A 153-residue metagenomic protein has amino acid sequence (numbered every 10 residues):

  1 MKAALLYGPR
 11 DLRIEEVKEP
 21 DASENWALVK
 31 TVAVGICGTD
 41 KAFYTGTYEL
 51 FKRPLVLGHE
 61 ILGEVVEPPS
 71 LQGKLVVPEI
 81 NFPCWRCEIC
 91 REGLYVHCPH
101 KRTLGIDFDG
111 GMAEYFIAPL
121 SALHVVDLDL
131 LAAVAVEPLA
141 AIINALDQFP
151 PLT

Functional and structural regions predicted by a protein language model:
M1-K2: Extreme N-terminal starter segment of soluble prokaryotic enzymes
G8, V32-A33, Y44, P119: A secondary-structure boundary/capping signal
R10-I14, G38-T39: Short N-terminal binding/cap micro-motifs at the start of the first secondary-structure element
K18-V34, T47-E88, A122-L130: Glycine-rich beta-strand-centered segment in the early N-terminal region that forms part of a ligand/cofactor-binding
V34-C37, Q148: Short solvent-exposed strand-capping/beta-turn motif centered on an Asx-Ser/Thr pair
T39-T45: Cytochrome P450 core scaffold surrounding the K-helix E-X-X-R motif and the conserved "meander" helix-loop region
A42, H59, N144: Histidine-centered active-site/metal-ligand motif
C84-T153: NAD(P)H dinucleotide-binding glycine-rich loop of Rossmann-like/cofactor-binding domains, especially the beta1-alpha1
